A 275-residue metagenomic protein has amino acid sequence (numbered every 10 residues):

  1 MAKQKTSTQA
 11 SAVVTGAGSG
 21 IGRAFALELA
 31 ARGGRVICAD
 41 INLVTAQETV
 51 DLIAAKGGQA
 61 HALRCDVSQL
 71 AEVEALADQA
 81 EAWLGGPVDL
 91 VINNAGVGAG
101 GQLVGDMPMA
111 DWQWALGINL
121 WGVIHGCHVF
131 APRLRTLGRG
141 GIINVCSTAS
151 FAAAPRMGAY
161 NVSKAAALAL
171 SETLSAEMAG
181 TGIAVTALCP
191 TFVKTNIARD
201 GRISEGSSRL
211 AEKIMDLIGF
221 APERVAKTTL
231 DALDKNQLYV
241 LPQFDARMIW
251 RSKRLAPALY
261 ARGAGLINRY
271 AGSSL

Functional and structural regions predicted by a protein language model:
G18-S19: Conserved glycine-rich cofactor-binding loop
G34-E48: Conserved glycine-rich Rossmann-like NAD(P)H-binding loop of the short-chain dehydrogenase/reductase
L43-V44, R64-A75, M109: The beta1-alpha1 cofactor-binding region of Rossmann-like NAD(H)/NADP(H)-dependent oxidoreductases
Q102-V104, P108-W114: Substrate-binding pocket helix/loop in short-chain dehydrogenase/reductase
C127, S163: Active-site helix of classical SDR
S147: Residue(s) in the substrate-gating loop at a strand-loop-helix junction that position the organic substrate next
G180-F244: SDR active-site lid
